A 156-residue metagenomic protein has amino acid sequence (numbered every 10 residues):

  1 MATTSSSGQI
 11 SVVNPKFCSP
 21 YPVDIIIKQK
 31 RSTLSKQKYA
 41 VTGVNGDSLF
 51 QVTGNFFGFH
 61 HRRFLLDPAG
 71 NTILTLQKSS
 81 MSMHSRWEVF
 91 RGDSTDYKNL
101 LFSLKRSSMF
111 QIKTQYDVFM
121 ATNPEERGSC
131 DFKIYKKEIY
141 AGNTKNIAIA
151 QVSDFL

Functional and structural regions predicted by a protein language model:
M1-L156: Intrinsically disordered, low-complexity proline/glycine-rich segments
